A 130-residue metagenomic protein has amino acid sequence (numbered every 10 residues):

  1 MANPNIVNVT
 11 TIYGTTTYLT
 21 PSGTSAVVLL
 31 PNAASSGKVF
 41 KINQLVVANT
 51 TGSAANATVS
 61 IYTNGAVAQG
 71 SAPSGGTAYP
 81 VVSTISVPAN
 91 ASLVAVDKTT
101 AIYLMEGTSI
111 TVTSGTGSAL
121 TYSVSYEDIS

Functional and structural regions predicted by a protein language model:
M1-K38, M105-G107, T113-S130: C-terminal interaction-tip segments
F40, S53-N56, A119-L120: Short acidic/proline- and small/hydrophobic-mixed sequence motifs that coincide with surface turns and coil-to-beta
F40-N49, T108-V112: A short beta-strand element within beta-rich, extracytoplasmic domains of secreted/secretory-pathway proteins
N49, T63-G65, Y126-D128: Beta-strand elements of well-folded, non-transmembrane domains
G52-S83: Short, surface-exposed beta-strand/strand-loop-strand elements in extracellular ectodomains
P80-V94: Extended, solvent-exposed segments with strong compositional bias
V82-S86, T99-A101, T111: Beta-strand-rich interaction surfaces with strong enrichment in secreted/lumenal proteins
N90-G107: Beta-sandwich interaction modules
